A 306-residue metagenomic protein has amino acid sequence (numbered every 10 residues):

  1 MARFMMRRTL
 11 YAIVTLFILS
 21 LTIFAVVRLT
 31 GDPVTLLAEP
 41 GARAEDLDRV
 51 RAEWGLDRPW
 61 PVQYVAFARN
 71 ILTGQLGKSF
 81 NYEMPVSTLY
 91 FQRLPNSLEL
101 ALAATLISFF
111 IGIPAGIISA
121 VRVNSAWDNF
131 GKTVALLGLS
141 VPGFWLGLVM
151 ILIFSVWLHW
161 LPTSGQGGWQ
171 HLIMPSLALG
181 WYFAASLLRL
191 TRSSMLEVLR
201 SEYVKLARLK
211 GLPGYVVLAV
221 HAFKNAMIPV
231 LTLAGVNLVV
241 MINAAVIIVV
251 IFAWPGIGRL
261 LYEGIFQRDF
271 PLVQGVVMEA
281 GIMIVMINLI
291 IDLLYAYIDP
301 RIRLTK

Functional and structural regions predicted by a protein language model:
M1-L10: N-terminal Sec/SRP start-transfer signal
A2-R3, Q92-W127, Q166-K306: Alpha-helical transmembrane segments of integral membrane proteins, especially multi-pass inner/plasma-membrane
T9, I13-V26, L98, L102 (+12 more regions): Generic alpha-helical transmembrane segments of integral inner-membrane proteins, especially permease/transport modules
T15-V65, L158-M174: Hydrophobic alpha-helical transmembrane segments of membrane transport/permease proteins and related membrane-embedded
V26-T30, A38-G41, I71-L72, F80 (+8 more regions): Hydrophobic aliphatic residues
A52-P61, L76-V86, S164, L187 (+1 more regions): Membrane-interfacial helix-loop-helix junctions in multi-pass membrane proteins
D57-I113: An internal, D/E-rich "acidic patch" concept
E83, K132-S193, F266: Membrane-water interface segments at transmembrane-helix boundaries in multipass membrane proteins
